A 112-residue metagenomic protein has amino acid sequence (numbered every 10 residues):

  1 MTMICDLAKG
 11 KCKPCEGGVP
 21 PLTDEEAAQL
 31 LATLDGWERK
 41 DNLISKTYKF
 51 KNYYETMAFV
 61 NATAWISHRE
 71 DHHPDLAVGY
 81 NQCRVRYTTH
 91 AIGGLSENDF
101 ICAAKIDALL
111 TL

Functional and structural regions predicted by a protein language model:
M1-C83, T88-L112: Long, contiguous binding/interaction regions
